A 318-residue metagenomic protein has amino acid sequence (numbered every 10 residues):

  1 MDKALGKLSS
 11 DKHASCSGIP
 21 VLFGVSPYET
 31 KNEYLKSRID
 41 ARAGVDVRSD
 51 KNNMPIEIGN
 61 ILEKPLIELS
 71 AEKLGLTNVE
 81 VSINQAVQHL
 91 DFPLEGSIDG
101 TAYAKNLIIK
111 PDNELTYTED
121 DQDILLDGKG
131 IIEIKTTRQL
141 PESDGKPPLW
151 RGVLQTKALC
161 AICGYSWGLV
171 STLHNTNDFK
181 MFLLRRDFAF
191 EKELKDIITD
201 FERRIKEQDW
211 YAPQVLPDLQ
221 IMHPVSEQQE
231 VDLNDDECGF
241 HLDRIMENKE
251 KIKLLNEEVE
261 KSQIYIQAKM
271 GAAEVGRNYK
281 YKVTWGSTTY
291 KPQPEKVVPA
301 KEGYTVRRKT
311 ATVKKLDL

Functional and structural regions predicted by a protein language model:
M1-I61, K269-L318: Charged, glycine-rich intrinsically disordered N-terminal tails and low-complexity linkers that flank
K51-N78: N-terminal accessory/interface modules of nucleic-acid-binding and processing proteins
I56, K73-I98, A102-E202: Nucleic-acid nuclease catalytic cores
I58-L66, F190, L254, E258: Short amphipathic alpha-helical segments
P65, L154-A158, I162, D243 (+1 more regions): Short amphipathic alpha-helical face segments that pack within enzyme cores and frequently flank/anchor catalytic
R186-S226, Y281-L318: Short, positively charged
W210-P217, H223-K280: Contiguous, amphipathic alpha-helical segments that mediate oligomerization or scaffolding in large protein assemblies
